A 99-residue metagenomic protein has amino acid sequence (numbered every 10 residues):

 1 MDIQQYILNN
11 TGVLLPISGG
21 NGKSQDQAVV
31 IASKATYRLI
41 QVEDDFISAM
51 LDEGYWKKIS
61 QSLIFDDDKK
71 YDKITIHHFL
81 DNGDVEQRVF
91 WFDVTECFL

Functional and structural regions predicted by a protein language model:
M1, L51, V85-Q87: Alpha-helical structural elements
M1-F46: N-terminal trafficking/processing presequences and adjacent post-cleavage segments of proteins routed to secretion
L8, L14-L15, L39, L51 (+3 more regions): Generic detector of leucine side chains in alpha-helical contexts
R38, I47, D81-V85: Residue-level signal for the start and early helices of compact helical domains
A49-K58: Short secondary-structure junctions
I59-L99: Short, compact, well-ordered microdomains
